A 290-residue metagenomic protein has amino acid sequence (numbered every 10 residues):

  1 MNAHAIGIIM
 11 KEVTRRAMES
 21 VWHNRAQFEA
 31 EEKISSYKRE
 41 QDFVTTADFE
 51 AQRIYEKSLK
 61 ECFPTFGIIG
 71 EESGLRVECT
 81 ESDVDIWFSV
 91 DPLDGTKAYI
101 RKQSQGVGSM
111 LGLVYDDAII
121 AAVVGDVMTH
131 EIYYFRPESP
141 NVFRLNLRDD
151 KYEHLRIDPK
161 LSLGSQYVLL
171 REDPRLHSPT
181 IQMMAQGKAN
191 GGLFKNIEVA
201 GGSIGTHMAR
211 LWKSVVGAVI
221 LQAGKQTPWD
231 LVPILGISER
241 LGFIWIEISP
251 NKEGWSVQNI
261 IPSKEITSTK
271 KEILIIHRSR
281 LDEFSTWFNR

Functional and structural regions predicted by a protein language model:
M1-L93, T286-N289: N-terminal subdomain of lithium-sensitive/metallo-dependent phosphomonoesterases centered on the IMPase/IPPase/PAP
A17, V21-N24, D48, L59 (+6 more regions): Residue-level signal for inorganic ion chemistry
F28-A30, R136-N141, S268-K270: A short, compositionally biased
Q52, G106-V107, L231-I234: Amphipathic alpha-helical segments in well-structured domains
E71, G125, Q222: Conserved residues at the C-terminal ends of beta-strands
E81-D150: DPxDG-like acidic metal-binding loop motif
R156-R290: An extended, acidic
